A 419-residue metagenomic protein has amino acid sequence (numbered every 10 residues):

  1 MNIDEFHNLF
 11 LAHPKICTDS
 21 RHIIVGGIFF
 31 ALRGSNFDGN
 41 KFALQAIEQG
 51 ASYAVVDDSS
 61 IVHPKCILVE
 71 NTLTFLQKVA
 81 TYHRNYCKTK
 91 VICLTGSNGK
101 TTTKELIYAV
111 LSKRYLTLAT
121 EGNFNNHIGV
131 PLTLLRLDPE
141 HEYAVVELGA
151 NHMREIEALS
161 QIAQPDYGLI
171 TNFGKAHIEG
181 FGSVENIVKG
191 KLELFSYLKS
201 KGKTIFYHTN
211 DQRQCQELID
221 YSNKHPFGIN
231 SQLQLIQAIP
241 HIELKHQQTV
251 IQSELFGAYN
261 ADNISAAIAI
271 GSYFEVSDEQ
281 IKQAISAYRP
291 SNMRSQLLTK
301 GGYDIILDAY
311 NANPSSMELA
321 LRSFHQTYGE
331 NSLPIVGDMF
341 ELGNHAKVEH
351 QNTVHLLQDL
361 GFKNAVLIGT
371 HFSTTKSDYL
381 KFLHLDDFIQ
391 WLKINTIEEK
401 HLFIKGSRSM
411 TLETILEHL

Functional and structural regions predicted by a protein language model:
M1-K78, Y82, F256, H325-T327 (+2 more regions): N-terminal leader/targeting and accessory segments in enzymes
G27, A46, V79, L94 (+12 more regions): Residue-level signal for inorganic ion chemistry
L32-F37, P290-S291, A309-Y379: Active-site beta-alpha connecting loops in nucleotide-dependent enzymes
V56-P64, L169-D304, G329-E330, H355-N364 (+3 more regions): Acidic, Mg2+-coordinating active-site environments of NTP-dependent enzymes
F75-T209, R213-Y221, G271-S272, Y328 (+3 more regions): Phosphate-binding loop of NTP-binding sites
L94, N292-Q296, S409, E413-T414: ATP-dependent carboxylate/acyl-activation modules
K400-E417: Peripheral docking tails and interdomain loops at the edges of cofactor- or intermediate-handling domains
